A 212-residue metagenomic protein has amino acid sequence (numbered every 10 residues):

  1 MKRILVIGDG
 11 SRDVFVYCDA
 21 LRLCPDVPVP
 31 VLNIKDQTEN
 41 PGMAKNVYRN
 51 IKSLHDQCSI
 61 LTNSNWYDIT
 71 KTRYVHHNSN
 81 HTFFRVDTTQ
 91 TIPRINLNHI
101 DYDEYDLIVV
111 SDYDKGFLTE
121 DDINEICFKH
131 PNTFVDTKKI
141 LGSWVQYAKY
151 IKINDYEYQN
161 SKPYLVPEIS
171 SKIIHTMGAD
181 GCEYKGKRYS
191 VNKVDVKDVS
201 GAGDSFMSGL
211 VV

Functional and structural regions predicted by a protein language model:
M1-P28, N33-V199: Ribokinase/PfkB-type carbohydrate-kinase core domain
K197-V212: Short, small-residue alpha-helix embedded
